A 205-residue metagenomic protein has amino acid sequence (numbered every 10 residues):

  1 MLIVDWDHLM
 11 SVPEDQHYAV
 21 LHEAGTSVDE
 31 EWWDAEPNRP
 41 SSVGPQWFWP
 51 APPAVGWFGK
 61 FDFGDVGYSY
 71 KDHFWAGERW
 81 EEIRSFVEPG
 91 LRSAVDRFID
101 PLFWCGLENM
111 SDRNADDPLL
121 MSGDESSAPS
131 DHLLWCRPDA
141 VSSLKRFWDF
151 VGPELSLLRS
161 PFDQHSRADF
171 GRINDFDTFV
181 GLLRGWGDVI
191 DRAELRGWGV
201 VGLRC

Functional and structural regions predicted by a protein language model:
M1-D188, R192-L195: Acidic (Asp/Glu-rich) sequence patches and key acidic residues that form negatively charged surfaces used
I3, G199-R204: A structural signal for short, well-ordered beta-strand segments and their strand-loop junctions that often border
A54, R204-C205: Composition- and surface-driven signal marking solvent-exposed, interaction-prone regions in large proteins
